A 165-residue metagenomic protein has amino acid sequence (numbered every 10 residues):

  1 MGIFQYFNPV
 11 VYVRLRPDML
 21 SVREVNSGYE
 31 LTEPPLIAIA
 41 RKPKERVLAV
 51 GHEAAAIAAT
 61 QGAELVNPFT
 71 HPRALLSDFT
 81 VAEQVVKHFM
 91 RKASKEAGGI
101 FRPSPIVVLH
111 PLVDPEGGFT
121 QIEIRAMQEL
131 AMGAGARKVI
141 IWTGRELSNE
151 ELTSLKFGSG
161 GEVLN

Functional and structural regions predicted by a protein language model:
M1-N165: Nucleotide/phosphate-binding catalytic cleft detector across ATP-hydrolyzing and phosphate-transferring enzymes
